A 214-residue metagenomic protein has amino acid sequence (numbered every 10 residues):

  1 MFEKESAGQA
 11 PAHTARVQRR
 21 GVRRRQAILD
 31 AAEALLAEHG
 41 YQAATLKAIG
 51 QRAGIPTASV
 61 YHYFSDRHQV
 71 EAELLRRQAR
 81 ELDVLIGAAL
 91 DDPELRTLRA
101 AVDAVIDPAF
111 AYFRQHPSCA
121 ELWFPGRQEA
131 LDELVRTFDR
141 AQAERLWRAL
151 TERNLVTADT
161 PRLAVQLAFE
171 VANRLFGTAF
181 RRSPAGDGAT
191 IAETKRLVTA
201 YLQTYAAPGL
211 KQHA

Functional and structural regions predicted by a protein language model:
M1-R23, A206-A214: N-terminal intrinsically disordered/low-complexity leader segments
R24-A27, A31, Q142: N-terminal positioning helix adjacent to the helix-turn-helix/winged-helix DNA-binding module
A27, L35-Q69: Helix-turn-helix
I28-L36, Q78, L82, A109 (+1 more regions): Short hydrophobic clusters on alpha-helical segments that form packing/core surfaces in small helical domains
E71-Q78, L85, W123, L134-F138 (+1 more regions): Alpha-helical DNA-contacting segments of helix-turn-helix folds
L74-A101: Amphipathic alpha-helical linker/stalk segments
D83-V84, A100-Q115, E129-N154, R162-Q166 (+2 more regions): Amphipathic alpha-helical packing segments from all-alpha helical-bundle domains
E121-P125, D132, E152-V198, Y205-A214: Hydrophobic/aromatic-rich alpha-helical bundle segments in the mid-to-C-terminal region
